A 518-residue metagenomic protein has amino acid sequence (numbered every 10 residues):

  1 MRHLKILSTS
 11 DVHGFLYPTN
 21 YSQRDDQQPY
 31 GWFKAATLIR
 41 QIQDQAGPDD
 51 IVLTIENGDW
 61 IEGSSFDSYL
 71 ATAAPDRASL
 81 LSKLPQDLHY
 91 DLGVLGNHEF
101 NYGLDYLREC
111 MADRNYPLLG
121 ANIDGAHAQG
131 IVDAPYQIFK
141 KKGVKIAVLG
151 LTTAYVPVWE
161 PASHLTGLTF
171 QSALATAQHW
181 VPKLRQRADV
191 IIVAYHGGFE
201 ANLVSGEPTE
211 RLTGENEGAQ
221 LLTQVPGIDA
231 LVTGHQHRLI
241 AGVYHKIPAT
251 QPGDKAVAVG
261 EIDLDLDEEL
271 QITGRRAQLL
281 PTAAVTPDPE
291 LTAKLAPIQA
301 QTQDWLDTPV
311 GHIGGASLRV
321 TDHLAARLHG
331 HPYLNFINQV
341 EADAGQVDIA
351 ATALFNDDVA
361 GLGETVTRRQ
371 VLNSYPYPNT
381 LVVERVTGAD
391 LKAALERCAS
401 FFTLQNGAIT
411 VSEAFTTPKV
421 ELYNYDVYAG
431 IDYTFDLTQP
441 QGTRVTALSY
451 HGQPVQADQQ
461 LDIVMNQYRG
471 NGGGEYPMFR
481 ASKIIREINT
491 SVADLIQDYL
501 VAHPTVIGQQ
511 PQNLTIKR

Functional and structural regions predicted by a protein language model:
M1-T286, L328-V340, A350, A414 (+1 more regions): Acidic, metal/ion-coordinating pockets
H3, F15, R114-L119, N338-Q339 (+3 more regions): Feature captures C-terminal
H13, I61, G125, T153-A154 (+12 more regions): Short, glycine-/Ser/Thr-/acidic-enriched flexible segments
H13-Y21, A316-D322, Y476-R480: Acidic/histidine-rich, surface-exposed loop or edge segments in extracytoplasmic proteins
W32, A78, L104, L291-L295 (+6 more regions): Alpha-helix initiation and N-capping motif
T37, Q41, D87, E109 (+11 more regions): Charged/polar, solvent-exposed surface patches and flexible loops
K246, V320-L324, P378: Flexible glycine/proline-enriched surface loops and loop-helix/loop-strand junctions
D267-V366, N471, L500-R518: A short C-terminal boundary segment appended to hydrolase-like catalytic domains
